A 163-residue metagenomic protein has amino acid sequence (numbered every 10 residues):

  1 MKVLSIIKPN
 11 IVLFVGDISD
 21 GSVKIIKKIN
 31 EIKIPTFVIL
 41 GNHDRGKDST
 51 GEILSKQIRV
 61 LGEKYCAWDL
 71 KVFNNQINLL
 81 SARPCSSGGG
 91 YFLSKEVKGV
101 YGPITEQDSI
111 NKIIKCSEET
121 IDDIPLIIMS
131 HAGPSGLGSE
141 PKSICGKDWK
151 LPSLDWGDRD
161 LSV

Functional and structural regions predicted by a protein language model:
M1, S19-V23, H43-T50, S86-F92 (+2 more regions): Active-site environment of divalent metal-dependent phosphoester hydrolases
M1-E31, R45: N-terminal active-site segment of His-dependent metallophosphoesterases
K2-L4, I25-N30, L54-S55, S117-E118 (+1 more regions): Short amphipathic alpha-helical segments and helix-helix/interface helices
I6, I32, S117-L137: A structural signal for the main folded, soluble domain(s) of proteins
I11-D17, T36-H43, I127-H131, D155-W156 (+1 more regions): Active-site neighborhood of phospho(di)ester-bond hydrolases with catalytic His/Asp-centered motifs
G46-L70: Glycine/small-residue-rich loop that forms an oxyanion/phosphate-binding "nest" at active or ligand-binding sites
N75-P125, K147-G157: Binuclear metal-dependent hydrolase catalytic cores centered on His/Asp/Glu-rich metal-binding motifs
P125-V163: Active-site-proximal segments of metal-dependent phosphoesterases and phosphodiesterases across multiple
